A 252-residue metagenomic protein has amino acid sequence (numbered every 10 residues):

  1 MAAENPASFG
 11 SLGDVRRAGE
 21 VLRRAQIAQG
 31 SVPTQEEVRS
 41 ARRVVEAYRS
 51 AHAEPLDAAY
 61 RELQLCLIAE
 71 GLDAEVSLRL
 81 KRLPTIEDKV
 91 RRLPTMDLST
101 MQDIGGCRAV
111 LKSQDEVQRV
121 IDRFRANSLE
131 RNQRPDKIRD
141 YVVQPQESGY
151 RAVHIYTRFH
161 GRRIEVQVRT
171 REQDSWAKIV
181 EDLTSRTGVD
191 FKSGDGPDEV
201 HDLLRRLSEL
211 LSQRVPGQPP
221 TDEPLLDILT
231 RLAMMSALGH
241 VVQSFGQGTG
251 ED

Functional and structural regions predicted by a protein language model:
A2-V45, R49-A51, R162-D252: An acidic, glycine-/histidine-flanked metal-binding catalytic module
N5, V38-R92: Surface-exposed, low-hydrophobicity interaction/linker segments
A59, V117-R123: Hydrophobic side chains in well-ordered alpha-helices
R91-Q102: Short, flexible, solvent-exposed loop/turn segments with mixed acidic/basic and small polar residues
D97-S99, E130-R131, E181: Basic nucleic-acid-binding interfaces
A109: Residue(s) in the substrate-gating loop at a strand-loop-helix junction that position the organic substrate next
K112-E116: Helix N-cap motif at beta-to-alpha junctions
F124-F159, R163: Short Gly/Thr-rich strand-loop-strand
